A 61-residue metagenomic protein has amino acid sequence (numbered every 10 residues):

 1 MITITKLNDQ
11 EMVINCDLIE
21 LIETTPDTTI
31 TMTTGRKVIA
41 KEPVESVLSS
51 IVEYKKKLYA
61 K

Functional and structural regions predicted by a protein language model:
M1-V13, D17-K61: Eukaryotic intrinsically disordered, low-complexity regulatory linkers and tails enriched in Ser/Thr/Pro
